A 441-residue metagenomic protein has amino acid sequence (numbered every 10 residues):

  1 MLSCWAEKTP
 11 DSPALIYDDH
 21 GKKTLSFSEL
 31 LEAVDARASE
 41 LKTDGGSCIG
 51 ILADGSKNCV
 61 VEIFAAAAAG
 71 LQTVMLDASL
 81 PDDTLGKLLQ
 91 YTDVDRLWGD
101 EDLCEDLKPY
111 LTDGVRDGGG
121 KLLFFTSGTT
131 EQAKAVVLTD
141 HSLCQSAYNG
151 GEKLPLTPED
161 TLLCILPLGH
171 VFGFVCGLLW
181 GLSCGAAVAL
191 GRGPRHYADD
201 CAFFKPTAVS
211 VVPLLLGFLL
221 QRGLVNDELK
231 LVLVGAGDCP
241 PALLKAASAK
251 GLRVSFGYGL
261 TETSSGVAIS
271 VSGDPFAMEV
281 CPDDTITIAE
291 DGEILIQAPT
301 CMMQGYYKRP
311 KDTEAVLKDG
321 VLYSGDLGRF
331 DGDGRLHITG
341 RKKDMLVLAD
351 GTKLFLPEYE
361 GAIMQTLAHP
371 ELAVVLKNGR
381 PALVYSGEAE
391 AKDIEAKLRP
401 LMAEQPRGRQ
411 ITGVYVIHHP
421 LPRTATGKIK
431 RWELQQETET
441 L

Functional and structural regions predicted by a protein language model:
P10-P13, P109-F125, E131-Q132, P155-T161: Conserved pre-ATP/AMP-binding loop-to-beta segment of ANL
T24-S28, K121-A147: Conserved AMP-binding A3 loop
S39-S79, T161, I165: Conserved AMP-binding/adenylate-forming
C144-T161, L168-L224: Conserved AMP-binding/adenylation subdomain of ANL enzymes
T207-V211, L219-D274: Gly/Ser/Thr-rich phosphate-binding loop
V280, E290-A315, R335, R341 (+1 more regions): Conserved ATP/PPi-binding loop(s) of AMP-dependent carboxylate-activating enzymes
A298-P299, L327-R409: AMP-binding/adenylate-forming catalytic core of the ANL superfamily
V375-G379, R399-L441: Conserved C-terminal "lid"/linker of ANL adenylate-forming enzymes
